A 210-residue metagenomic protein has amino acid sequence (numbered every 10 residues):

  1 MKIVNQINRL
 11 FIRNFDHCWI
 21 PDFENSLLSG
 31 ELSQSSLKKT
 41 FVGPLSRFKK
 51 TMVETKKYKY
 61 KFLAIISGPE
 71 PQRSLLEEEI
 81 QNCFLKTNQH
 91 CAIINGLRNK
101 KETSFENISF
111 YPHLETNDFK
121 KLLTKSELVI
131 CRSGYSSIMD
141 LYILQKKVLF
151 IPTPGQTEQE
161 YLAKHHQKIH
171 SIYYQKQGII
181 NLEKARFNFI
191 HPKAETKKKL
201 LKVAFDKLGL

Functional and structural regions predicted by a protein language model:
M1-E70, G96-L97: A nucleotide-sugar donor-handling region in carbohydrate enzymes
Q6-I7, N117-D118, S137, N181: Short acidic active-site motifs
S29-G30, K100-E102, S137, T157-A163: Short, glycine/polar-rich helix-capping loops at beta-to-alpha or helix-loop-helix junctions that flank or form
T40-V42, S109-H113, H170-I180: Short acidic-hydrophobic, aromatic-tinged amphipathic segments that line or gate anion-handling sites
R47-L128: Donor-nucleotide binding loops and adjacent catalytic segments primarily of GT-B fold Leloir glycosyltransferases
D118-Y161: A donor-sugar binding/catalytic signature common to diverse glycosyltransferases and related nucleotide-sugar
I143-A185: Nucleotide-sugar donor-binding patch of glycosyltransferase catalytic domains
S171-L210: Leloir-type glycosyltransferase catalytic cores
